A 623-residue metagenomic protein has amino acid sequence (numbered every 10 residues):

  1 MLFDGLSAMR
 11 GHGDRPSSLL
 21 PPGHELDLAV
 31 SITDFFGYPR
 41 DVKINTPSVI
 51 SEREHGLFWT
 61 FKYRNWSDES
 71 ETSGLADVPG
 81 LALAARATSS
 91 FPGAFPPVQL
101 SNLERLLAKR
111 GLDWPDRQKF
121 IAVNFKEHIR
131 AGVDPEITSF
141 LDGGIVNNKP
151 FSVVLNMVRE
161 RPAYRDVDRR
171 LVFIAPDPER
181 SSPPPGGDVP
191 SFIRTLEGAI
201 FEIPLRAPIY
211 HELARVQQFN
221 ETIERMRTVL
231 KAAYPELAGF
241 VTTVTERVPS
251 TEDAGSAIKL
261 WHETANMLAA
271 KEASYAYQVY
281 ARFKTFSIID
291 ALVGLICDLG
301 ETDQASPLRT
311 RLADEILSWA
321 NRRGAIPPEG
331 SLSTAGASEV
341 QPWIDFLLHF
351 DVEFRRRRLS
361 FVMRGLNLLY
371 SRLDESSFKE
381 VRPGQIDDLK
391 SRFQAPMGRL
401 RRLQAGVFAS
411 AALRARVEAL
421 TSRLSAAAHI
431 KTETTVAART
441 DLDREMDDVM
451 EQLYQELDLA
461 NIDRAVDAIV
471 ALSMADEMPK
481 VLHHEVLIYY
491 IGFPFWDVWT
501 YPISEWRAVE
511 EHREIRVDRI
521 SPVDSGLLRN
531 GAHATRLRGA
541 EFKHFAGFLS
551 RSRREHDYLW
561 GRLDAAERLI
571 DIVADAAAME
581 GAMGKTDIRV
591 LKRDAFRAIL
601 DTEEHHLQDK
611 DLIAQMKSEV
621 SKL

Functional and structural regions predicted by a protein language model:
M1-L623: Patatin-like phospholipase
